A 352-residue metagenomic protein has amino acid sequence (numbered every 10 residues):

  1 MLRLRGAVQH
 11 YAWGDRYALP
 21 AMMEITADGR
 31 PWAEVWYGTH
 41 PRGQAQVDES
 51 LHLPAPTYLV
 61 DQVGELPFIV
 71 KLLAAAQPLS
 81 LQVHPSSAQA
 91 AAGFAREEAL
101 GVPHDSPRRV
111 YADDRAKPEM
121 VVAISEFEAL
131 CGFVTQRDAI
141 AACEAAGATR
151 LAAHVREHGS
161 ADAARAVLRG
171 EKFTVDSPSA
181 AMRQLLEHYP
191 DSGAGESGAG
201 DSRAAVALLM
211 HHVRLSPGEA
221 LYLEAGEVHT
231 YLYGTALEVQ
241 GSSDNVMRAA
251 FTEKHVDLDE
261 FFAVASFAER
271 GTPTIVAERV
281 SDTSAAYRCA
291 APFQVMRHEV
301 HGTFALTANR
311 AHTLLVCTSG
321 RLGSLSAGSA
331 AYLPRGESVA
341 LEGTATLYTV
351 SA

Functional and structural regions predicted by a protein language model:
M1-R183, E253-R270, V295: Transition-metal
R30-W32, E65-L66, A76, R115 (+2 more regions): A short beta-loop-beta micro-motif enriched in histidine and acidic residues
D48, P56-V63, G200-S216, T307-N309 (+1 more regions): A short beta-strand-loop-beta hairpin characteristic of the jelly-roll/cupin
L79, E119-A129, Y233-E253, F293 (+2 more regions): A short hydrophobic beta-strand segment most commonly corresponding to one strand of the jelly-roll/cupin
R156-H255: Contiguous mid-protein beta-loop-alpha structural module that forms a pocket-lining wall or clamp of enzyme active
P190-E196, Y287-S324: C-terminal accessory/binding modules appended to enzymatic or scaffolding proteins
H212-L223, E227-Y231, R321-G343: Short acidic-glycine-tyrosine-enriched beta hairpin
A236-H301: C-terminal amphipathic alpha-helical segment
